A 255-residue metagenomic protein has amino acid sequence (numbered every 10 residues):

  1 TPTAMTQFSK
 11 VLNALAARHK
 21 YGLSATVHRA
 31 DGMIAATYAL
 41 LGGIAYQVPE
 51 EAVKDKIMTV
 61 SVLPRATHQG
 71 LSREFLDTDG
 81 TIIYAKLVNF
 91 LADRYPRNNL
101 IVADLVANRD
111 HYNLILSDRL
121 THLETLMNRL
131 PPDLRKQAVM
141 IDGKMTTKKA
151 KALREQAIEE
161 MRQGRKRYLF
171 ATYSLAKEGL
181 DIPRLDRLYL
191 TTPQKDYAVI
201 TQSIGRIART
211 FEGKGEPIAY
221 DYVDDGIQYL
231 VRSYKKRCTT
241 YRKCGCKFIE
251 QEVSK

Functional and structural regions predicted by a protein language model:
T1-P64, Y241: Post-DEXD/H (motif II) to motif III coupling segment of the RecA-like Helicase ATP-binding lobe
T1-Y21, R29-M33, L134-R135, E160-Q163 (+4 more regions): N-terminal helicase ATP-binding lobe
V11-A17, P183, I207-K214: Short, conserved loop/helix-junction motifs that constitute active-site signature segments in enzyme catalytic cores
V27, K195-A219, R237-C238: Conserved SF2 helicase motif VI
A35-A36, F170-A171, E178-P193, Q202 (+1 more regions): A short beta-strand element within the Helicase C-terminal
D77-P132: Conserved interdomain hinge at the start of the Helicase C-terminal
K86, F211-K255: C-terminal helicase lobe
L114, E124-T125, R135-K177: Conserved helicase ATPase core of P-loop NTP-dependent helicases/translocases
